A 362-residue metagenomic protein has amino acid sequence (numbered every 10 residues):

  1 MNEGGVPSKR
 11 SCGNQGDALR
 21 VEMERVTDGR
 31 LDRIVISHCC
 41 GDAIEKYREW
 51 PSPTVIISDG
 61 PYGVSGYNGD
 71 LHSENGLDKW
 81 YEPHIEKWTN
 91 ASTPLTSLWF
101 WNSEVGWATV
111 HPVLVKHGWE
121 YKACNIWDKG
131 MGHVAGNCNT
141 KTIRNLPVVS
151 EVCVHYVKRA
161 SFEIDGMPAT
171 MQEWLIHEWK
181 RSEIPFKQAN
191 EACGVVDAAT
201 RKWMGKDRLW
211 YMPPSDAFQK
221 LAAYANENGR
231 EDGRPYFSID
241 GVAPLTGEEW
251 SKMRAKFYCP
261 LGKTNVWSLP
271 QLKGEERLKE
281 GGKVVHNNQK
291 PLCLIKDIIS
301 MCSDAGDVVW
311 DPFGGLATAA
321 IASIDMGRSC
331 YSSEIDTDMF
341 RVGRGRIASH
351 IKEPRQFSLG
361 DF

Functional and structural regions predicted by a protein language model:
M1, S358-F362: Short intrinsically disordered terminal tails
M1-S332, D338-F340: Core catalytic lobe of class I
G343-R344: Conserved SAM-binding loop
A348-L359: Conserved phosphoryl-transfer catalytic core
